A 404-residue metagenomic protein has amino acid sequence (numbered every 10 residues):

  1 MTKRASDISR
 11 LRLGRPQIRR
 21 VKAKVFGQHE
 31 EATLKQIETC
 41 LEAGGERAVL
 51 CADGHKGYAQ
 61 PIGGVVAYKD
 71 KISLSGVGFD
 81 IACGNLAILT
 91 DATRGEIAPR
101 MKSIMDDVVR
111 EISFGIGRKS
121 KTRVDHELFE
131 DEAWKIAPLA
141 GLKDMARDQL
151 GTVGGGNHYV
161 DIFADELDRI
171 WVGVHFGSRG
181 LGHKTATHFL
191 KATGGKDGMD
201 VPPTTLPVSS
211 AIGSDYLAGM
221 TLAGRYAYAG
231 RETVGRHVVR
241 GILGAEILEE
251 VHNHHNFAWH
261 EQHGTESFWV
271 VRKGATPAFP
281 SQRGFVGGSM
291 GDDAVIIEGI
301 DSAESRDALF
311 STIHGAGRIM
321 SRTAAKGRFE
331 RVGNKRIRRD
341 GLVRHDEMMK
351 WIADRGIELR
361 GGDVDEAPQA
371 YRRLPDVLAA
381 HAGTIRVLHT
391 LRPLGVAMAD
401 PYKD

Functional and structural regions predicted by a protein language model:
T2-T39, A43-L50, K56-V66, D70-L74 (+3 more regions): Domain-length cofactor-binding catalytic modules of enzymes
A52-D53, D80: Acidic active-site catalytic centers that drive phospho-/nucleotidyl reactions and related ester hydrolyses
L74-W134: A generic, well-ordered mixed alpha/beta core segment in the N-terminal half of proteins
